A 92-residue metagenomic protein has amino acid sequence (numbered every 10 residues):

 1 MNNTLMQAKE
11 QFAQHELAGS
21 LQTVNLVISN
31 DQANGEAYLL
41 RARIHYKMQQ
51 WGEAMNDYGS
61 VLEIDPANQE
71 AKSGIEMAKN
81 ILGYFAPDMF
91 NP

Functional and structural regions predicted by a protein language model:
M1-N2, G35-E36, Q69-E70: Helix-start (N-cap) detector for alpha-helical repeat units in TPR-like alpha-solenoids, especially tetratricopeptide
L26-V27, S60-V61: Canonical positions in the second alpha-helix
